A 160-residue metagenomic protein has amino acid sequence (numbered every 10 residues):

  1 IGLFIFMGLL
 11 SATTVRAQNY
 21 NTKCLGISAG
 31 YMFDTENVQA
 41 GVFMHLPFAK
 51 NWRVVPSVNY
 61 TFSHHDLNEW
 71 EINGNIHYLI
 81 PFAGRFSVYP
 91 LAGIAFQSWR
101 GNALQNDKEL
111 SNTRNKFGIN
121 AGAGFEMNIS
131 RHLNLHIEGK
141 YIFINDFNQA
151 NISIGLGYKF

Functional and structural regions predicted by a protein language model:
G2-L10: Bacterial N-terminal signal peptides
I5, T14, R53, Y89-P90 (+1 more regions): Hydrophobic alpha-helical segments
T13-T61, K159: Short glycine/proline- and aromatic-enriched beta-strand/turn motifs that initiate or cap beta-hairpins
N21-K23, E36-A40, N68-I72, F86 (+2 more regions): Residues that define the transmembrane beta-barrel architecture of outer-membrane proteins
G26, G30, G41, G93-A95 (+3 more regions): Glycine-centered flexibility sites
S28-A29, Y60-S63, N106-S111, K140-I142: Extracellular loop and loop/strand-boundary signature of outer-membrane beta-barrel proteins
H45-D107, K116, M127-L133, G157-F160: Gram-negative (and chloroplast) outer-membrane scaffold detector with strong preference for beta-barrel transmembrane
N115-F160: A generic hydrophobic-segment detector
